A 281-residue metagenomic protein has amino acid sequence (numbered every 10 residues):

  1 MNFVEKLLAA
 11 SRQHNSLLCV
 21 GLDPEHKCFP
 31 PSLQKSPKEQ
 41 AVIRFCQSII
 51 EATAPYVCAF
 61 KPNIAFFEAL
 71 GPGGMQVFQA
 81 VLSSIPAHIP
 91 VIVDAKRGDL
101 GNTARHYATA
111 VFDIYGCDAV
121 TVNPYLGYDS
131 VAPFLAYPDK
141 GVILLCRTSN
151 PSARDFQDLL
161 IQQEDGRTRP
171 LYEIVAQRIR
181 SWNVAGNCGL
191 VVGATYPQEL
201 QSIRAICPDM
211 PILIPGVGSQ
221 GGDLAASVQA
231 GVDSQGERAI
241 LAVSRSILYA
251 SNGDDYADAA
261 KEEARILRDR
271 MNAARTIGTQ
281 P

Functional and structural regions predicted by a protein language model:
M1-P62, F67-A80, S84-H88, D255 (+1 more regions): Conserved N-terminal beta1-alpha1 strand-loop-helix module at the mouth
S11-R12, I50-Y56, A80-A87, P133-P138 (+2 more regions): Acidic (Asp/Glu)-rich catalytic clusters
H14-L18, Y56-C58, A87-I89, G116-D118 (+4 more regions): Short, well-ordered coil/turn segments that N-cap beta-strands
V20, F60, D94, V120 (+3 more regions): Conserved, mostly hydrophobic/aromatic
E25-H26, Q34-P37, D99-V191, D209: Conserved anion-binding
A69-S84, L100-A104, P124-D139, T195-I206 (+1 more regions): Active-site-adjacent beta->alpha loops and helix N-cap segments on the catalytic face of soluble alpha/beta enzymes
A194-L241, S246-I247: A C-terminal functional module that forms or caps the active site or interfaces directly with catalytic machinery
A226-R238, Y249-Q280: C-terminal helical cap(s) of enzyme catalytic domains, especially alpha/beta-barrels
